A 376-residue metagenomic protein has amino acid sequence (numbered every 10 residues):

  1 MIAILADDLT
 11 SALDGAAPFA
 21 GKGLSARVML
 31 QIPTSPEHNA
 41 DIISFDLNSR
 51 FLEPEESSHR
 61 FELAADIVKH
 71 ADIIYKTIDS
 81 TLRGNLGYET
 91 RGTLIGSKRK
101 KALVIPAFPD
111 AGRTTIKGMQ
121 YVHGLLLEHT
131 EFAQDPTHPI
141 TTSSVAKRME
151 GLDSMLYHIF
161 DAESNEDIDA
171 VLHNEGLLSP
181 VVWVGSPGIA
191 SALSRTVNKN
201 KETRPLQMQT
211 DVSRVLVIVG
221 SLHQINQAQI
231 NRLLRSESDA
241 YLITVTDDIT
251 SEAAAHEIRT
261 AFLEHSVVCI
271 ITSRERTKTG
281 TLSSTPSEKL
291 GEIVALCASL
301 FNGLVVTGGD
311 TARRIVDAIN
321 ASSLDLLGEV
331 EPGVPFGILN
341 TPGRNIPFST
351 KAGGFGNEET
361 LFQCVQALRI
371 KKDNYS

Functional and structural regions predicted by a protein language model:
M1-A3, S25-M29, P33, D41 (+3 more regions): Cap/lid and interdomain-hinge subdomains that line or gate substrate/regulatory clefts in soluble alpha/beta enzymes
L5, S44-D46, K76-T77, L103-F108 (+6 more regions): Short beta-strand segments
D8-S11, I78-G87, P109-A111, S164-E166 (+4 more regions): Gly/Ser/Thr-rich loops at beta-strand to alpha-helix junctions that form or flank small-molecule/cofactor-binding
G21-I43, T250-H265, L327-N345: N-terminal short beta-loop-beta anion/metal-coordinating cradle
I42-N48, N340-Y375: A structural-propensity feature for long, helix-poor, extended segments
Q120-E257: Conserved, well-structured core segments that form the ligand-binding/active-site neighborhood of functional domains
S266-T307: C-terminal structural cap/anchor segments
N302, D310-T360: Conserved, well-ordered active-site substructure
